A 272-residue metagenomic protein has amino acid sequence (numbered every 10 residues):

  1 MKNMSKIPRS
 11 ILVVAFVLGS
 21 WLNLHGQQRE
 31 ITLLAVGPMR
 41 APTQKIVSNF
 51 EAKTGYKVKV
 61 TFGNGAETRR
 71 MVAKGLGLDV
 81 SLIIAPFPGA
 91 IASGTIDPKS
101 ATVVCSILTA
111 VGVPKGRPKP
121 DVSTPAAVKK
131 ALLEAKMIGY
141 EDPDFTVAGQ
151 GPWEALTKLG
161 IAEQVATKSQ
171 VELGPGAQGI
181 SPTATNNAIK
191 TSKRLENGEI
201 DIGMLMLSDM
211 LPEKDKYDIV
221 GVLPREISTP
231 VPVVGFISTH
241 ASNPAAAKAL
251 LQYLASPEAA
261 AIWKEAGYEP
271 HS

Functional and structural regions predicted by a protein language model:
M1-I7: N-terminal secretory signal peptides that target proteins for export/translocation
S10-N23: Bacterial N-terminal signal peptides
L24-L76, P88-G94, S100-I107, V113-S272: Exported/periplasmic ABC-transporter solute-binding proteins
